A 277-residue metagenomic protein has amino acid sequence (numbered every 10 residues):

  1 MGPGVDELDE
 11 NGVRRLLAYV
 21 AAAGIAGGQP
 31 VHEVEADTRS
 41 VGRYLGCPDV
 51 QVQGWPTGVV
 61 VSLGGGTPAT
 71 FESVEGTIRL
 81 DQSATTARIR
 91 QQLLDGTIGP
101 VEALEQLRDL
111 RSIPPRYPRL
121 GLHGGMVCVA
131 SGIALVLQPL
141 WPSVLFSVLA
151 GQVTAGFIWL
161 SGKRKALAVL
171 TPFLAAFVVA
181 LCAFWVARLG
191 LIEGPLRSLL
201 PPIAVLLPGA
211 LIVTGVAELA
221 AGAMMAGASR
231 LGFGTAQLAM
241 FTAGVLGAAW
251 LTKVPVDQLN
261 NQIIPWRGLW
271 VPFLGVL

Functional and structural regions predicted by a protein language model:
M1-Q106: Soluble N-terminal domains of membrane-associated systems
T77-A84, R88-L277: Alpha-helical transmembrane segments and their membrane-interface boundaries that form or gate the permeation pathway
